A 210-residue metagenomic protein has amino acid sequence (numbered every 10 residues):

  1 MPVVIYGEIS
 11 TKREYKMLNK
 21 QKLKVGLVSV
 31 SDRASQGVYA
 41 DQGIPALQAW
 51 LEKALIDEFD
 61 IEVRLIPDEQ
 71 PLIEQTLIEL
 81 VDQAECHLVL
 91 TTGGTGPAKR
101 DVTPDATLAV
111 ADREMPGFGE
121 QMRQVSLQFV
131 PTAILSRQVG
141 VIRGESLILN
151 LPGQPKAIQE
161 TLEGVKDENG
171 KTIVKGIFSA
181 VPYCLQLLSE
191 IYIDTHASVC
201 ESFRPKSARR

Functional and structural regions predicted by a protein language model:
P2-R210: Non-catalytic beta/alpha edge segments that cap or flank active sites
